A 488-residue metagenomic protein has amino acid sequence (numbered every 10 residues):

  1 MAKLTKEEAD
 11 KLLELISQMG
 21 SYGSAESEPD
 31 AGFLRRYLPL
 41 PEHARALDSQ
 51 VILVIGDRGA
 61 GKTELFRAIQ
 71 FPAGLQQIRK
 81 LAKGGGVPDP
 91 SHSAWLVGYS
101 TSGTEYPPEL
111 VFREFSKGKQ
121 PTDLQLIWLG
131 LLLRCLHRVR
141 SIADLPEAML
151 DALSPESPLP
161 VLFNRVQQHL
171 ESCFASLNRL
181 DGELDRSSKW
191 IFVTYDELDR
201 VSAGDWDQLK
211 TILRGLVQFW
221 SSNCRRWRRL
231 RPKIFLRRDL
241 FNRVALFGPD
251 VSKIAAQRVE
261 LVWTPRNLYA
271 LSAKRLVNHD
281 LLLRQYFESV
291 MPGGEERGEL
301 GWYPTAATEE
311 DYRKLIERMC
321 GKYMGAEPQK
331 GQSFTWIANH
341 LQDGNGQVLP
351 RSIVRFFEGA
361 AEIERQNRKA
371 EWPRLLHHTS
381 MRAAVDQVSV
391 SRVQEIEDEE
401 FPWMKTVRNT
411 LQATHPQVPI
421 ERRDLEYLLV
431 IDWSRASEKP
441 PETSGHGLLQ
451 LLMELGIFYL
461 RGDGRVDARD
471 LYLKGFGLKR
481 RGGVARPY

Functional and structural regions predicted by a protein language model:
M1-I52, P72-S91: A short, basic N-terminal segment
A2-K11, R226, D311-Y488: C-terminal leucine-rich, beta-strand-based interaction scaffolds used for sensing/assembly
K6-A9, Q50-V51, G56-F192, V201-D207 (+2 more regions): P-loop NTPase nucleotide-binding core
A31-V51, S172-A175, L213-L216, S252-K253 (+3 more regions): Short linear interaction motifs
A68-F71, D123-R138, A270-V277, R355-E362 (+2 more regions): Short, hydrophobic/amphipathic alpha-helical patches that form generic packing surfaces within helical domains
I69-P72, R113-E114, L209-T211, F247-I254 (+1 more regions): Short secondary-structure boundary/capping segments
L198-K330: The catalytic "switch" region of P-loop NTPases
